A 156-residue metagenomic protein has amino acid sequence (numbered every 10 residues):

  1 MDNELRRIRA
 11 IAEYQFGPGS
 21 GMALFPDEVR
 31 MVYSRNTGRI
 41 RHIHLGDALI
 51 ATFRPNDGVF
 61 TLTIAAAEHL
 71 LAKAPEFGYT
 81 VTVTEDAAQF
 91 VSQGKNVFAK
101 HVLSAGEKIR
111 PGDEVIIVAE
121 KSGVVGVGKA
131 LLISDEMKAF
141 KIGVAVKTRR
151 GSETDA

Functional and structural regions predicted by a protein language model:
M1-N3: Basic/polar, acidic-poor N-terminal "presequence/leader" segments that form or can form short amphipathic helices
R6-V29, R35, L45-P111, V115-A156: Beta-strand/loop-dominated core regions that host nucleotide or nucleotide-derived cofactor-binding catalytic loops
R39-I40: Terminal interaction modules at protein C-ends
